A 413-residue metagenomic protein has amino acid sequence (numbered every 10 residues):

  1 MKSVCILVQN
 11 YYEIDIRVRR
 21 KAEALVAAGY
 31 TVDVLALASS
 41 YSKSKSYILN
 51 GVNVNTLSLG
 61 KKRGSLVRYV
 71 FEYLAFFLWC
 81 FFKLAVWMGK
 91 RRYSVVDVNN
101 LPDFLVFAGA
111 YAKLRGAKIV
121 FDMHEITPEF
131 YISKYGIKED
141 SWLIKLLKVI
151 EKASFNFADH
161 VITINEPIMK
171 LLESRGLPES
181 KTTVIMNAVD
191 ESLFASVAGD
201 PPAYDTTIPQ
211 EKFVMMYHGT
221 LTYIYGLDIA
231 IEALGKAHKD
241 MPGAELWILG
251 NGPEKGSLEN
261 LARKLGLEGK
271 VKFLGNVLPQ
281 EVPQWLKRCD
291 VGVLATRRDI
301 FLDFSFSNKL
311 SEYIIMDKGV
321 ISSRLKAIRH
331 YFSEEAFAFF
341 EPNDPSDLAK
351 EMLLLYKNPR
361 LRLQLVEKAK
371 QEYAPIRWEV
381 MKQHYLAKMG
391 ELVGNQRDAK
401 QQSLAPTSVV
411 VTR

Functional and structural regions predicted by a protein language model:
D15, S42, F76-C80, V95-F130 (+1 more regions): An aromatic- and histidine-rich active-site surface loop
I16, Y225, Q280-W285, G292-S311 (+1 more regions): Nucleotide-sugar-dependent
F82-A85, F104-R115, F121, T127 (+1 more regions): Membrane-proximal helix-turn-helix segments that form the acceptor-binding/catalytic region of lipid-linked
P167, A188: Carbohydrate-associated surface elements
T207-L234: Conserved donor-binding/catalytic core segment of Leloir-type glycosyltransferases
G256-E281: Nucleotide-activated donor-binding/catalytic signature segment of Leloir-type glycosyltransferases, i.e., the conserved
E334-P345, L354-R360: Conserved acidic donor-binding segment of nucleotide-sugar-dependent glycosyltransferases
D347, L354, L361-P375, A387: A short, well-ordered alpha-helix in the C-terminal region of glycosyltransferases
